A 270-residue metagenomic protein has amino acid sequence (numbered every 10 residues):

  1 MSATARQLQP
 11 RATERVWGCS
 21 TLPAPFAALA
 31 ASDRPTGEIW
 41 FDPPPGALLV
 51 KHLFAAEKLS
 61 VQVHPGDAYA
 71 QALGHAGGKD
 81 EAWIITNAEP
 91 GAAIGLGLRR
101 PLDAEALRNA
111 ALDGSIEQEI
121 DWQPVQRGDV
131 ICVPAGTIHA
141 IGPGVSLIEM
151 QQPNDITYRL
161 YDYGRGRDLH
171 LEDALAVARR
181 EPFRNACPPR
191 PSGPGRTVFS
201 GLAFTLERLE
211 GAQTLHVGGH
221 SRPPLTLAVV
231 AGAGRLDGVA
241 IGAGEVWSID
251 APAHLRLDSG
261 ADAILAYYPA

Functional and structural regions predicted by a protein language model:
M1-L102, Y163-R184, L206, Y267-A270: Transition-metal
V50-H52, L59, H75, E81-I84 (+4 more regions): His/acidic/aromatic-lined binding-pocket segments of jelly-roll/cupin-type domains and related regulatory beta-sandwich
F54-K58, A68, G77-G78, A88-G91 (+3 more regions): Ligand-binding loop in jelly-roll beta-barrel domains
R100-D113, H220-A228: Short, basic/aromatic beta-hairpin or loop at an interaction surface
N109-E119, V230-R235: Short, structured beta-strand/loop micro-motifs enriched in basic residues and often containing a Trp
A111-D113, E119, V130-C132, I138-A186: An exposed, glycine/acidic-rich loop-and-rim segment of catalytic or binding clefts
I120-C132, L236-L255: Short acidic-glycine-tyrosine-enriched beta hairpin
Y158-P224: C-terminal amphipathic alpha-helical segment
